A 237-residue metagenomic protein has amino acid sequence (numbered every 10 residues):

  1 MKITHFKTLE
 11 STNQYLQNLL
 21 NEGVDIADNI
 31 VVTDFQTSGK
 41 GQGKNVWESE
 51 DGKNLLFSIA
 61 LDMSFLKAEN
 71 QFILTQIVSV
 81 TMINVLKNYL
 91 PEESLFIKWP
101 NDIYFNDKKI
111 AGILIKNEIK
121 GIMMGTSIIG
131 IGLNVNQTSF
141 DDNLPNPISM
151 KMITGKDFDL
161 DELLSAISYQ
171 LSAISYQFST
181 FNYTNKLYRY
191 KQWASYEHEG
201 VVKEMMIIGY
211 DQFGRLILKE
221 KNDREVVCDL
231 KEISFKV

Functional and structural regions predicted by a protein language model:
M1-L90: N-terminal lobe of the biotin/lipoate ligase/transferase fold
H5, S64-L95, F105-V237: Long, positively charged amphipathic alpha-helical accessory segments at protein N-termini or as interdomain linkers
